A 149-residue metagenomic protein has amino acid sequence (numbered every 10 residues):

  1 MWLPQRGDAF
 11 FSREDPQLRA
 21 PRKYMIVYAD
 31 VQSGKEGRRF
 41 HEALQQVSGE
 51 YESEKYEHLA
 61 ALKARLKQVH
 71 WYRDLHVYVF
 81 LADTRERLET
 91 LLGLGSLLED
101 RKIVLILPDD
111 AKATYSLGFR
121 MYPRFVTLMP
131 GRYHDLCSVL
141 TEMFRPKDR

Functional and structural regions predicted by a protein language model:
M1-E52, T141-R149: Non-catalytic signal-transmission and effector/linker regions of two-component phosphorelay proteins
G37-R38, L62-L97: Conserved phosphotransfer microenvironments
Q45, R87-K102, K147-D148: Surface-exposed amphipathic alpha-helices with a cationic face
E50-A60: Short hydrophobic/Thr-rich beta-strand motif most characteristic of the beta2 strand and flanking loop of CheY-like
D100-K112: A short, hydrophobic beta-strand element within the central beta-sheet of small alpha/beta folds
D110-F125: Alpha4 helix (beta4-alpha4-beta5 surface) of REC/receiver domains from two-component response regulators
G131-L140: C-terminal output helix
